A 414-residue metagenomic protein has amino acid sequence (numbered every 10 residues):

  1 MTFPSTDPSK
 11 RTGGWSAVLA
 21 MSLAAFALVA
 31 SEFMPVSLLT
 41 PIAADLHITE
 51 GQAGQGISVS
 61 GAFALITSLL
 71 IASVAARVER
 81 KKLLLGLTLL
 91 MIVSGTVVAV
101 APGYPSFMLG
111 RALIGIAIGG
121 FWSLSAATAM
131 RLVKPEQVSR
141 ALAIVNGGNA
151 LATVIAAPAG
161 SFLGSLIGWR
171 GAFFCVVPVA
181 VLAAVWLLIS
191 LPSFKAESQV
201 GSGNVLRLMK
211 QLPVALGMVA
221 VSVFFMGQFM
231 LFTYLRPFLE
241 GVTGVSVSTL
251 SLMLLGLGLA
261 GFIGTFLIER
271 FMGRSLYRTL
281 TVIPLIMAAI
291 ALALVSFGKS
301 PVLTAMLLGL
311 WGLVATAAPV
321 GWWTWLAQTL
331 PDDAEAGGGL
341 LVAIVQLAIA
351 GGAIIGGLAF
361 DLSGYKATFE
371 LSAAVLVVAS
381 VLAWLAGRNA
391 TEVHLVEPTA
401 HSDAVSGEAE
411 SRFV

Functional and structural regions predicted by a protein language model:
H47, E79, V100-S106, G244 (+1 more regions): Helix-breaking motifs and short loop linkers at transmembrane-helix boundaries and internal kinks in secondary membrane
I66-P105: Conserved MFS/SLC helix-loop-helix module at the cytosolic interface between two early adjacent transmembrane helices
T67-R80, G264-L276, F360: Helix-to-loop junctions at the C-terminal end of transmembrane segments in multipass secondary transporters
S94, P105-L113, V302-L310: Paired small-residue
Y104-S106, P135-E136, R140-I189: Helix-loop-helix hairpin linking two adjacent transmembrane segments in secondary transporters
G110-G148: Cytoplasmic helix-loop-helix junction between adjacent transmembrane helices in 12-TM secondary transporters
V177-E197, L382-G387: C-terminal membrane-cytosol helix-exit motif in multi-pass small-molecule transporters
R278-G321: C-terminal transmembrane helical hairpin of 12-TM major facilitator-type secondary transporters
